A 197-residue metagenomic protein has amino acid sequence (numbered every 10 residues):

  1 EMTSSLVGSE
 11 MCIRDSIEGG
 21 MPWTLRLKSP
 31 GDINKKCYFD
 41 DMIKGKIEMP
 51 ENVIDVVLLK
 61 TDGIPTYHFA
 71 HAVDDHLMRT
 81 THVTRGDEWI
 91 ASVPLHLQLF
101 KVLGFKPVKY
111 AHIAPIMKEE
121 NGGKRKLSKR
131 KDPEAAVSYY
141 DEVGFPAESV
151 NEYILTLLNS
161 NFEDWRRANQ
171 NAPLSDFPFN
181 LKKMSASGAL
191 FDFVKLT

Functional and structural regions predicted by a protein language model:
E1-G8, C12-D15: Single conserved hydrophobic/aromatic residue that forms the stacking wall/gate of nucleotide- or nucleobase-binding
S9-E10, P50-V53, E134-A135, L196: Short acidic (Asp/Glu) patches
I13-G19, W23-R26, D32-F69, L95 (+3 more regions): Non-catalytic beta-strand/loop surface segments
Y67, M78-G86: A short, conserved beta-strand element enriched in hydrophobic/aromatic residues
H71, V83-R85, R130-P133: Residue-level structural signal for beta-strand termini and adjacent loop
G86-S92: Active-site beta-loop-alpha junctions of metal-dependent nucleic acid enzymes, especially the RNase H-like/DDE
V102-T197: Catalytic adenosine-cofactor/nucleotide-binding cores of aminoacyl-tRNA synthetases and other
